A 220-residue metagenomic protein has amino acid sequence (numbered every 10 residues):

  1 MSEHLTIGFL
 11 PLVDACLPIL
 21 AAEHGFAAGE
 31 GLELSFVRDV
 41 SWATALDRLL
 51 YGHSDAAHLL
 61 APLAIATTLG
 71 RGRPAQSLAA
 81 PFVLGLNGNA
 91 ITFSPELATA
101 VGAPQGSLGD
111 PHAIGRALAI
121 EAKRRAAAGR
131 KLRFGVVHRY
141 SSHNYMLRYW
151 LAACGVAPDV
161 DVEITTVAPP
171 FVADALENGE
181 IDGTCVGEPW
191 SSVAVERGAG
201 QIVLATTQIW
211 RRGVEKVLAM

Functional and structural regions predicted by a protein language model:
E3-D159, D182-V193, A199-G213: Short, glycine-/small- and polar/acidic-enriched structural segments that line small-molecule recognition paths
D161-E163: Blade-edge beta-strand/turn elements of extracellular beta-propeller and related beta-sheet repeat scaffolds
T165-F171: Active-site glycine-rich loop that binds ribose-phosphate moieties when present
L218-M220: Extracytoplasmic/periplasmic substrate-recognition and gating elements
